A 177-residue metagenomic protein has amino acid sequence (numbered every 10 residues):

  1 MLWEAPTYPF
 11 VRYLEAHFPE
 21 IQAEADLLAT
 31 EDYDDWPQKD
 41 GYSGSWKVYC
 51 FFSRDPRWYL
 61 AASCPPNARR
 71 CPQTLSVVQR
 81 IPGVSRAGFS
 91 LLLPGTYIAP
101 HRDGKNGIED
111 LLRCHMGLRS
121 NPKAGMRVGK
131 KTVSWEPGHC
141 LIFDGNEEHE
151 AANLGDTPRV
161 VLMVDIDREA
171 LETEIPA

Functional and structural regions predicted by a protein language model:
M1-L111, N121-A124, P158, T173-A177: Fe(II)/2-oxoglutarate oxygenase catalytic core
L92, R119-N121, E136, D144 (+1 more regions): A short, compositionally biased micro-patch
I98-H101, G125-M126, F143, H149-G155: Short beta-strand His + acidic residue motifs that chelate non-heme Fe in jelly-roll/DSBH and cupin folds
P100, G117-P137: A short beta-strand-loop-beta hairpin characteristic of the jelly-roll/cupin
L111-G117, C140-I142, T157-T173: A short hydrophobic beta-strand segment most commonly corresponding to one strand of the jelly-roll/cupin
T132-E136, E147-R168, P176: Acidic/histidine-enriched, beta-strand-rich ligand/metal-binding domains
